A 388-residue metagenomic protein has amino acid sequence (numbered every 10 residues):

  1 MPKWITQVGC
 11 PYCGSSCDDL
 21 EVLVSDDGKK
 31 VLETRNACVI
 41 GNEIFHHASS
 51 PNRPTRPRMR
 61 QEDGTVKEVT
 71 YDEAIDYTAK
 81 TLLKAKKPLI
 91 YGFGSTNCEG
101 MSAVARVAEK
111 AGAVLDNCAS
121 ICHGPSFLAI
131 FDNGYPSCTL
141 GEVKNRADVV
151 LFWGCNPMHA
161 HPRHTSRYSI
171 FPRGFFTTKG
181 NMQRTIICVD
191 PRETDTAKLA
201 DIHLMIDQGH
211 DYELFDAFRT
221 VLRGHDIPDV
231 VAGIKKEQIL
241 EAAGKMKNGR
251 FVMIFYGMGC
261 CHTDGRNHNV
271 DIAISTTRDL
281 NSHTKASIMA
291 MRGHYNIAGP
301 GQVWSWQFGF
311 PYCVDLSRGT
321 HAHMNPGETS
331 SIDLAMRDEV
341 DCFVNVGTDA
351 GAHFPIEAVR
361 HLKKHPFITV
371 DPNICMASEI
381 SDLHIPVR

Functional and structural regions predicted by a protein language model:
M1-G224, M258, I272, E339 (+2 more regions): N-terminal export/assembly segments and adjacent metallocofactor-ligating motifs of anaerobic energy-metabolism
Q7-D19, H262, M291-S305: N-terminal, charge-rich interaction modules
K67-L82, I234-K245, G327-L334: A short, well-structured juxtamembrane/interface segment
P88-G92, V252-G257, I288-A290, F343-N345: Short hydrophobic beta-strand segments
N97-G100, D195-T196, T263, A352-H353 (+1 more regions): Short, charged/polar "capping" segments at the starts of alpha-helices and the immediately preceding loops
S102, N267-D271, E379: Generic recognition of short, well-ordered alpha-helical segments
A108-F171, T177, I274-I380, R388: Extended redox/cofactor-interaction regions of prokaryotic respiratory oxidoreductases
D226-N267, S275: A charged, amphipathic alpha-helical module
